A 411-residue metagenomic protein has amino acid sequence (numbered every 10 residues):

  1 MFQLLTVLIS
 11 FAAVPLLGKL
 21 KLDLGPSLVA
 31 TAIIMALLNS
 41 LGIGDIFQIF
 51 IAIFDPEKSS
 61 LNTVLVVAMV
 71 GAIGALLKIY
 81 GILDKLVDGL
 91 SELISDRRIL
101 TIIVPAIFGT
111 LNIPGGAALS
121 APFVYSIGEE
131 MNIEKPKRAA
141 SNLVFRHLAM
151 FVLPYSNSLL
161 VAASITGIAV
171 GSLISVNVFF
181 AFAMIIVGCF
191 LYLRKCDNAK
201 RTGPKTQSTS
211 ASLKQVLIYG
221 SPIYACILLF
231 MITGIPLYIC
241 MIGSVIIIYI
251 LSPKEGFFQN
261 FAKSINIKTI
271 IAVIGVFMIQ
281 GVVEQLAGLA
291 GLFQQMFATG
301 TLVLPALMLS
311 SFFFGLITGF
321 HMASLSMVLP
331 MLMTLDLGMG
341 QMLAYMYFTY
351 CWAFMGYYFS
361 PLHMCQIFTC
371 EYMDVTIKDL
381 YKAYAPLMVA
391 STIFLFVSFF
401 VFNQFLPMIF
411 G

Functional and structural regions predicted by a protein language model:
M1, A162-S172, G281, Q285 (+1 more regions): Helix-coil boundary and interhelical linker segments in multi-pass alpha-helical membrane proteins
M1-D55, S60-L65, C189-G291, F400-G411: Hydrophobic transmembrane alpha-helices of multi-pass small-molecule transporters
M1-V7, S60-M69, A117, V176-A183 (+3 more regions): Structural signature of hydrophobic alpha-helical transmembrane segments
L8-P15, P105, N157-L160, Y219-I227 (+2 more regions): Hydrophobic, membrane-inserted alpha-helices
T31-M35, P105, F145-R146, F179-M184 (+5 more regions): Transmembrane alpha-helical core residues of multi-pass small-molecule transporters, especially secondary transporters
G44-E129, Q259-D336: Membrane-embedded alpha-helical segments and adjacent helix-loop junctions characteristic of multi-pass solute
R97-G109, I133-F151, V176, F182 (+2 more regions): Alpha-helical transmembrane segments of multi-pass membrane proteins
M131-I218, C365-N403, M408-G411: Membrane-core helix-loop-helix motifs of multi-pass transport proteins
